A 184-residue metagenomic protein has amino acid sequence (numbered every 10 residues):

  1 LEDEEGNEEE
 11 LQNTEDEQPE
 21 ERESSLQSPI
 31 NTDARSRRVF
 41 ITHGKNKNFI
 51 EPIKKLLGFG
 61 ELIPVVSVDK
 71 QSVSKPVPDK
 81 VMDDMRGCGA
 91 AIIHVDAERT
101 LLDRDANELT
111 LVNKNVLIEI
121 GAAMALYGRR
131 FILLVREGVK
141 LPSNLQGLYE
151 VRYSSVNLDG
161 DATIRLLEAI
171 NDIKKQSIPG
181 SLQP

Functional and structural regions predicted by a protein language model:
L1-T14: Charged interaction/catalytic cores of defense and host-pathogen modules
L11-A91, L126: Conserved N-terminal substructure of TIR/SEFIR domains
H43, V95, L133-V135: Short beta-strand/turn micro-motifs composed of small residues that flank or help shape donor/cofactor-binding pockets
P78, M82, N113-I120, G160-T163: Amphipathic alpha-helical transducer elements in NTP-driven molecular machines
R99-A125: Conserved TIR/SEFIR loop-to-helix hotspot centered on a Trp-containing motif with a nearby acidic residue
Y127-P142: Nucleic-acid nuclease catalytic cores
L141-P184: C-terminal interaction surface of TIR/SEFIR-family domains
